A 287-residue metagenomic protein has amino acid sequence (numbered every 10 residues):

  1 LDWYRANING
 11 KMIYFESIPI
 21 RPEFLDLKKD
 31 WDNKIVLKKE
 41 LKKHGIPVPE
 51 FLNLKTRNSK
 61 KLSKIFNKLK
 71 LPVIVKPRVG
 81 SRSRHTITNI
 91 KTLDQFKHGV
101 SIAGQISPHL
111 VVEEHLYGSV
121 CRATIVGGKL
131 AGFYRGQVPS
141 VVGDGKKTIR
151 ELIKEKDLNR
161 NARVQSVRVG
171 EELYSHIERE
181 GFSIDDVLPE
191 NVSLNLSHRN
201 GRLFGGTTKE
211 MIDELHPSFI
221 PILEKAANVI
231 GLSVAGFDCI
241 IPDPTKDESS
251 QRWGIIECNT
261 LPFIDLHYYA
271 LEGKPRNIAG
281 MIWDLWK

Functional and structural regions predicted by a protein language model:
L1, L110-E114, R122, L232-K246: A short glycine-rich, hydrophobically flanked beta-strand micro-motif that places a catalytic Asp/Glu for divalent metal
L1-F15, E190-S197: Short, composition-biased local secondary-structure segments
D2-R5, T56-S59, R82, D243-P244: Short secondary-structure capping/turn micro-motifs that flank functional sites
Y4-M12, R122-V126, L130-G132, T245-I264: A short beta-strand motif that forms the metal-chelation/ATP-contact edge of phosphoryl-transfer active sites
I13-E171, H216-I220: Active-site nucleotide/adenylate-binding loops and adjacent lid/helix of ATP-dependent enzymes
N33-K34, K76, D238, E257-N259: Acidic active-site catalytic centers that drive phospho-/nucleotidyl reactions and related ester hydrolyses
K154-T245: A long amphipathic alpha-helix within ATP-dependent nucleotide-binding catalytic cores
F204-P217, N228-V234, I241-K287: C-terminal active-site "lid" helix and adjoining low-complexity regulatory extension at the edge of ATP-using catalytic
